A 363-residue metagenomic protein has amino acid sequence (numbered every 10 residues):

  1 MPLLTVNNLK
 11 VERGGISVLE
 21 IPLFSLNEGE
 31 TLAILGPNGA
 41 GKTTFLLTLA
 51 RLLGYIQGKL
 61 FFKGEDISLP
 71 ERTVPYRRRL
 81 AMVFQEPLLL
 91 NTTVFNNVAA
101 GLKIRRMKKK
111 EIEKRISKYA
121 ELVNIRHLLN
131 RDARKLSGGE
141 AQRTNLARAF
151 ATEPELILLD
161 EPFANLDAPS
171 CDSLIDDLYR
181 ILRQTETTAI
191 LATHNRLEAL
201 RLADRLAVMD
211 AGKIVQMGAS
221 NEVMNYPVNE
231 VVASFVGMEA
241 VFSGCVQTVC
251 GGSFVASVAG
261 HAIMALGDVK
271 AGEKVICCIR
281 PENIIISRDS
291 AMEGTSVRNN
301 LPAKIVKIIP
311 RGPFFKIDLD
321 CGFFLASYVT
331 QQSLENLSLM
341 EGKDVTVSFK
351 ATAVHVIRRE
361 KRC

Functional and structural regions predicted by a protein language model:
L35-P37: The feature captures the beta-strand-to-loop junction immediately N-terminal to the Walker
A50: Helix-to-loop junction immediately C-terminal to a conserved catalytic motif
D66-A81, I104, P227: ABC ATPase NBD coupling module
K110-L128, Y179-R180: Conserved ABC ATPase "signature" region
D132-L136, E140: Conserved ABC ATPase signature
G260-I308, Y328-C363: Glycine/charge-rich catalytic "coupling/switch" loops of P-loop NTPases
